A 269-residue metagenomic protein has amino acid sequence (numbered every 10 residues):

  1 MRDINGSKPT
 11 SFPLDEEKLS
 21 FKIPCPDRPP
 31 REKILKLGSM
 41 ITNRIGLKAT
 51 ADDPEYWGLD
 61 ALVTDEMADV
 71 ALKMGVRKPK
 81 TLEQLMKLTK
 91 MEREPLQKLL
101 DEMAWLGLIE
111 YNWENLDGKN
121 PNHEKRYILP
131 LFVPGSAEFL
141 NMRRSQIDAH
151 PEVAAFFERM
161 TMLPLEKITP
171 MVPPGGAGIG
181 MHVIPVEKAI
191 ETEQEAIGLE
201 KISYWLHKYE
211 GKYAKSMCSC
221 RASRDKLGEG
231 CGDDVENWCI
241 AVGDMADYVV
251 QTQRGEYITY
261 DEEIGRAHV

Functional and structural regions predicted by a protein language model:
R2-P54: Long, low-complexity, charged/polar intrinsically disordered regions in eukaryotic proteins
A61-A68: Short helix-coil-helix linker/hinge
R77-T89: Short acidic, hydrophobic short linear motifs in intrinsically disordered regions
T89-W105: Short amphipathic alpha-helical interaction segments
A104-G118: A short, conserved structural fragment
G118-L163: Short, amphipathic alpha-helical interaction segments positioned at domain boundaries
P151-T252: Long, Pro/Ser/Thr-rich low-complexity/intrinsically disordered regulatory tracts in eukaryotic proteins
A267-V269: Conserved small/polar residues in nucleotide/adenosyl-binding loops
